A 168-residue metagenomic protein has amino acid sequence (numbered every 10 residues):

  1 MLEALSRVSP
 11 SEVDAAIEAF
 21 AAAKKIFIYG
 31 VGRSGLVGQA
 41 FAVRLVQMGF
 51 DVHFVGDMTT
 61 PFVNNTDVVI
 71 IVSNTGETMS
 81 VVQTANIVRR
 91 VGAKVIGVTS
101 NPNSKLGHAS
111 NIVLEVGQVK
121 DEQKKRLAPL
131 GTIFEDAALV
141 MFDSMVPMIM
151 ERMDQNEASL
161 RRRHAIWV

Functional and structural regions predicted by a protein language model:
M1-A4, A165-W167: N-terminal amphipathic/basic leader segments beginning at the initiator methionine
L5-P10, V31, G35: Short, N-terminal intrinsically disordered low-complexity segments that are rich in Pro/Gly and polar/charged residues
S6-A22: A short, well-structured juxtamembrane/interface segment
S9, I28, I149, M153-D154: Secondary-structure transition/hinge residues
K25-V140, V146-P147: Glycine-rich phosphate-binding loops that contact phosphosugars or nucleotide phosphates
K105-H108, D121-R126, M150-V168: Internal, active-site/partner-interface "lid" segment
